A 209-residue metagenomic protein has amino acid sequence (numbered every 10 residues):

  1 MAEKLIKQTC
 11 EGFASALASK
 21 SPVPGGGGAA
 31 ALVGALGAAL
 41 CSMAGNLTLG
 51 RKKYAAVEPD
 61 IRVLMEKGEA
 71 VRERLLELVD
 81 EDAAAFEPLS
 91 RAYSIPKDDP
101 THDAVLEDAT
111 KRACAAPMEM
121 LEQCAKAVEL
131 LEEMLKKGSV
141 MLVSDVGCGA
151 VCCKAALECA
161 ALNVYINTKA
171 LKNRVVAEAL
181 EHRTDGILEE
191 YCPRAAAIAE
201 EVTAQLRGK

Functional and structural regions predicted by a protein language model:
E3-Q8, K126, I166-N167: Polytopic transmembrane helical bundles with strong interfacial aromatic enrichment
L5-P24, V140: Short, hydrophobic/aliphatic alpha-helical segments
S19-S42, L142-A160: Conserved phosphate/anionic-ligand binding catalytic regions in large, soluble enzymes, centered on
L32-L36, L64, V71-L78, A113-Q123 (+4 more regions): Amphipathic alpha-helix face/heptad-repeat signature
M43-A55: Transmembrane signal-anchor/signal-peptide helices with a preference for the extracytoplasmic
K52-R91, I187, R194: A structural-propensity feature for long, helix-poor, extended segments
D82-V151, A155, N167: Amphipathic alpha-helical interface segments
A127-L130, L142-K209: Preference for long, well-ordered alpha-helical segments
